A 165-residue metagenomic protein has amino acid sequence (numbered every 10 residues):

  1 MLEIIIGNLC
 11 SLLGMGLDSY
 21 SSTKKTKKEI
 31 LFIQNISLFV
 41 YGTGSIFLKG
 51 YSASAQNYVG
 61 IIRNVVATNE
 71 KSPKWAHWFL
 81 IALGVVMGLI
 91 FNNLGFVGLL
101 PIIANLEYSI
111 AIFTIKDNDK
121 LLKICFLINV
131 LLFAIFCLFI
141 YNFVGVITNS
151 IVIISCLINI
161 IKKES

Functional and structural regions predicted by a protein language model:
M1-S165: Alpha-helical membrane-protein topology signature
